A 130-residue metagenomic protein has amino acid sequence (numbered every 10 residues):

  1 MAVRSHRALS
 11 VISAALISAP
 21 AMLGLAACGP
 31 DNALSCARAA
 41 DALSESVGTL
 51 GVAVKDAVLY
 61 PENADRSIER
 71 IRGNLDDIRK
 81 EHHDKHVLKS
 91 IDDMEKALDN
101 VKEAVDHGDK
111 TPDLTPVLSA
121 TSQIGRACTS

Functional and structural regions predicted by a protein language model:
A2-A15: Bacterial N-terminal signal peptides that target proteins for export
S10-S13, G29, A97: Intrinsically disordered, low-complexity segments used for protein-protein interactions
G24-A27: C-terminal motif of bacterial Sec signal peptides marking the signal peptidase cleavage site
G29-D31, T129: Bacterial signal peptide processing site
S35-D106, K110, P116-T121: Alpha-helical segments in soluble extracytoplasmic regions
T121-C128: Amphipathic alpha-helical bundle/coiled-coil segments
